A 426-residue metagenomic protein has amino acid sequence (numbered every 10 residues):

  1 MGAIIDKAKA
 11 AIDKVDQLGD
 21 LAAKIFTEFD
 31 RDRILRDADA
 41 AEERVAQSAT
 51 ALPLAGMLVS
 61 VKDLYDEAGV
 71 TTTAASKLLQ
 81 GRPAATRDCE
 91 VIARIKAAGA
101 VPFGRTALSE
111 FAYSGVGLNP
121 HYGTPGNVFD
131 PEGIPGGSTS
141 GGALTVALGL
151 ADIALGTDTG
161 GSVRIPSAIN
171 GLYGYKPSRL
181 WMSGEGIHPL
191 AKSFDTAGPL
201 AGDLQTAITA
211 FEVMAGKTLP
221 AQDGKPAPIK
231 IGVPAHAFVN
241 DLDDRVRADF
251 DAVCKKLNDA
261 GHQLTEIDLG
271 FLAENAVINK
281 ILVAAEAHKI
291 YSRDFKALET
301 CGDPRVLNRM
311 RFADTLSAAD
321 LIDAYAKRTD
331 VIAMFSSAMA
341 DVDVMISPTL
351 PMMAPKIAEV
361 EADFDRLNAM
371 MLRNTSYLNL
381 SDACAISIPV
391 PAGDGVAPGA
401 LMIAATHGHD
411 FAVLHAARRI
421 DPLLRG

Functional and structural regions predicted by a protein language model:
M1-T159, A260: Gly/Ser-rich catalytic/binding loops embedded in alpha/beta enzyme cores
I5, D39, R245-D268, S292-A297 (+1 more regions): Acyltransferase
I5-D6, Q17, A147-V239, D251-A260 (+2 more regions): Structural helix-boundary/capping segments
I25-E28, A227-A237, I267-K280, D303-L316: Flexible, acidic loop-helix segments that line cofactor/substrate-binding pockets
L54-A74, P228-K230, L282-I332, S336 (+1 more regions): Short helix-loop capping/hinge segments that flank enzyme active sites or metal/cofactor-binding pockets
L64, L350-M353: Short glycine-rich anion-binding loops that position phosphate/pyrophosphate groups of nucleotides and phosphorylated
S76-L78, I278, I322-D323, M353-L372: Short, surface-exposed loop/helix-turn segments at secondary-structure junctions that function as lids/hinges flanking
